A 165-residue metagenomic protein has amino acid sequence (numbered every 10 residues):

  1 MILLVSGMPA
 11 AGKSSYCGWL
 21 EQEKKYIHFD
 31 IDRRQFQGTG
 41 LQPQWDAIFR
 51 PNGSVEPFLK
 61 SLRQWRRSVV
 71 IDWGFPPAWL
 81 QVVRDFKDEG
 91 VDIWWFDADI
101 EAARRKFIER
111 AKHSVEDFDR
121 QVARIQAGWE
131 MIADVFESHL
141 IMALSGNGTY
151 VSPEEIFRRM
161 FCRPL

Functional and structural regions predicted by a protein language model:
I2: Walker A (P-loop) ATP-phosphate-binding motif of ABC ATPase nucleotide-binding domains
V5: Hydrophobic anchor at the beta1->P-loop junction of P-loop NTPases
M8-P9: The conserved Walker
G12: Conserved glycine(s) of the Walker
S15-Q64: Conserved substrate/cofactor phosphate-moiety recognition/catalytic segment in nucleotide-dependent phosphotransferases
W65-I71, D92: Loop/turn-to-beta-strand initiation segments
K87-F107: Conserved phosphate-donor/acceptor-positioning beta-strand/loop module used by diverse small-molecule
K112-L165: Small-molecule kinase domains that catalyze NTP-dependent phosphoryl transfer to phosphate-bearing small molecules
